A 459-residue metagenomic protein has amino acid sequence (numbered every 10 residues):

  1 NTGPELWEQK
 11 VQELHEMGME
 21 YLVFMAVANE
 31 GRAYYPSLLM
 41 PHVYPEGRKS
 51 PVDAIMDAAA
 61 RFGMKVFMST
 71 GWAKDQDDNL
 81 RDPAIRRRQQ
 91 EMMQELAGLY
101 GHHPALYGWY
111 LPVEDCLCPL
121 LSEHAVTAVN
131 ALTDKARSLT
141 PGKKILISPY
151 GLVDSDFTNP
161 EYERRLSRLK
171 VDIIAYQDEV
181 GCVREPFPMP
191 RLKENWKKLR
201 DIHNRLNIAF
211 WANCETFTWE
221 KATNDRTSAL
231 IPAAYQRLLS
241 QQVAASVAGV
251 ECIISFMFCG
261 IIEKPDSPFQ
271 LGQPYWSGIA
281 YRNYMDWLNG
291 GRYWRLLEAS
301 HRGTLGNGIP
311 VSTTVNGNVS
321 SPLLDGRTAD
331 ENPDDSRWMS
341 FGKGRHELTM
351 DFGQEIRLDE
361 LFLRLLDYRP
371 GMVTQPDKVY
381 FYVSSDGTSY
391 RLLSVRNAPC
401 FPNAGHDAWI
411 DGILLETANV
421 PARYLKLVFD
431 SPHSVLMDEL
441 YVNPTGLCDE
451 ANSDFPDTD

Functional and structural regions predicted by a protein language model:
P4-K74, H124-I145, M189-E194, K198-R200: Aromatic-lined substrate-binding rim segments of carbohydrate-active enzymes
G47-F62, R81-G108, R165, Q242-A245: An active-site-proximal structural segment forming one wall of the substrate-binding cleft that immediately precedes
F67-N79, Y110-E114, N130-N159, Y176 (+2 more regions): Aromatic-lined carbohydrate-recognition surfaces of secreted/lumenal glycan-active proteins
W72-D77, M92-E123, I254: Active-site groove signature of glycoside hydrolases
P104-L117, Y150, T158-P190: Aromatic- and acid-rich polysaccharide-binding/catalytic face of secreted or lumenal carbohydrate-active enzymes
D178, V183, I208-L296: Substrate-binding cleft of secreted/luminal carbohydrate-active enzymes
G291-L358, R364-Q375, V395-G405, M437-D459: Disordered, acidic Ser/Thr/Pro-rich linker "stalks" and the adjacent N-terminal cap of the next globular domain
L427-V435: Short beta-strand-plus-loop segments that form exposed binding edges in beta-rich domains
